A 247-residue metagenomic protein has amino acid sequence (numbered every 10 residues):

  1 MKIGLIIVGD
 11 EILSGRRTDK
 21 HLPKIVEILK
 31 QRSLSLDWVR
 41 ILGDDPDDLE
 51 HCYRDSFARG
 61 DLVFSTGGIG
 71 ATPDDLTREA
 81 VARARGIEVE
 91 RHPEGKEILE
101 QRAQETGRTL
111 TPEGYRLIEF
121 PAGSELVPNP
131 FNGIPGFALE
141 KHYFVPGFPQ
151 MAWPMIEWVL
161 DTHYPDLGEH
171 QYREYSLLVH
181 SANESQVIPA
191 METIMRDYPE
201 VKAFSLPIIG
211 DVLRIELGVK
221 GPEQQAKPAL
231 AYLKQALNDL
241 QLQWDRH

Functional and structural regions predicted by a protein language model:
M1-V39, D44, K227: Glycine-rich phosphate/diphosphate-binding loop of Rossmann-like nucleotide-binding domains
V8-D10, S65-P73, P146, K220-P222: Glycine-rich beta-strand-to-loop/alpha-helix junction loops that act as flexible
P23-L76, A80-A84, Q104: N-terminal small/polar loop signature for handling phosphorylated ligands or for N-terminal nucleophile
I41-D44, E94, Y115, A182: Short beta->alpha linker loops
D48-H51, D75-L167: Proline/glycine-rich low-complexity loops and linkers
V127, S205-I208, R246: Short beta-strand
K141-A236: An accessory alpha-helical subdomain
A203, A236-H247: Conserved short beta-strand edge segments in small beta-sheet-based binding/regulatory domains
